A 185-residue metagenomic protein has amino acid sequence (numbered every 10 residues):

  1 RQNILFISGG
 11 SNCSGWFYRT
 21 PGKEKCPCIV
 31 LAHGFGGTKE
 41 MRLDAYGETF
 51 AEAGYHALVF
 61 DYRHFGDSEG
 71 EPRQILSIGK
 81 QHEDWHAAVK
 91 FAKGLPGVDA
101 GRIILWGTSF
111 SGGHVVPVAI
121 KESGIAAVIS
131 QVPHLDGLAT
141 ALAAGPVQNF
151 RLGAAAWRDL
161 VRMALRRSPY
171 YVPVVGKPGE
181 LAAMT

Functional and structural regions predicted by a protein language model:
R1-E24, S77-I78: N-terminal cap/lid segment of alpha/beta-hydrolase-fold proteins
K25-G34: Short beta-strand element of the alpha/beta-hydrolase
F35-E48, Y62: The serine-hydrolase catalytic nucleophile loop
T38-R42, F65-A100, I104: Catalytic nucleophile-loop/oxyanion-hole region of alpha/beta-hydrolase and closely related hydrolase-like folds
T49-E69: Conserved alpha/beta-hydrolase
G107-P117: Glycine-rich nucleophile elbow surrounding the catalytic serine of serine-hydrolase chemistry
V116-T185: Alpha/beta-hydrolase-fold enzymes
